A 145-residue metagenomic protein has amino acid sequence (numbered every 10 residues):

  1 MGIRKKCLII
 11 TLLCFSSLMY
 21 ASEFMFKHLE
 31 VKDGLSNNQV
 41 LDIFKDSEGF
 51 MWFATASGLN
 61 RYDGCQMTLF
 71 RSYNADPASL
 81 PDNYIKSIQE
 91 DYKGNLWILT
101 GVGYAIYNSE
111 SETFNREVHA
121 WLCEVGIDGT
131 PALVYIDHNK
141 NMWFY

Functional and structural regions predicted by a protein language model:
M1-Y145: Carboxylate-rich, polar loop motifs that coordinate divalent cations or form catalytic acidic clusters
